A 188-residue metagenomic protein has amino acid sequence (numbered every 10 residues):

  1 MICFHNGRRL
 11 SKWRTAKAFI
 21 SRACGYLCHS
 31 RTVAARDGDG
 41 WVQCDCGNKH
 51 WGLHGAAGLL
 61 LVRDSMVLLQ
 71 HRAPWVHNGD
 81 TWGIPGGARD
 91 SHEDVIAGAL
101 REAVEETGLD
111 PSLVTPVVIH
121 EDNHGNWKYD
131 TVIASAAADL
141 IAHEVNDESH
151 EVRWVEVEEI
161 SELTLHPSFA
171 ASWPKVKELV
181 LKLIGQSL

Functional and structural regions predicted by a protein language model:
C3, A23-G58: Acidic, metal-coordinating catalytic segment for phosphate/diphosphate chemistry, firing primarily on the Nudix
A16-A18: Acidic, Ala/Val/Gly-enriched low-complexity intrinsically disordered segments
W51-H54, V62, V76-H77, H124-W127 (+1 more regions): A generic fold-level signal
G55-A57, S65, Y129-D130, H150: Change "...and in nucleic-acid phosphodiester-cleaving endonucleases..." to "...and in nucleic-acid processing enzymes
V62-E106: Conserved Nudix-box catalytic region and its N-terminal flanking loop in Nudix hydrolases and closely related
G87-L188: Unchanged
